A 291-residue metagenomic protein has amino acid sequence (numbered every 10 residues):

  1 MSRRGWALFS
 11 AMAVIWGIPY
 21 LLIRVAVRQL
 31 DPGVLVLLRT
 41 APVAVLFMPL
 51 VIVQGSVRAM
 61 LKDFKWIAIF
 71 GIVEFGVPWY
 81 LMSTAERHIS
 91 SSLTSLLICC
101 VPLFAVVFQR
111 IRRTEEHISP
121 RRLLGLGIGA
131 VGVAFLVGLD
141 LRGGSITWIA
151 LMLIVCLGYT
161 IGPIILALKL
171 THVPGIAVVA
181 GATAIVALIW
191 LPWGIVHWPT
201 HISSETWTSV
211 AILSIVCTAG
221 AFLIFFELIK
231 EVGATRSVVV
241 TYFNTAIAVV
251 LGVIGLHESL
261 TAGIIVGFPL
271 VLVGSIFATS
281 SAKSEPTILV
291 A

Functional and structural regions predicted by a protein language model:
M1-L37, I72, Y80, T84 (+4 more regions): Glycine-/small-residue-enriched transmembrane alpha-helix faces in small-molecule transporters and effluxers
M1-W6, R28-L37, A59-K65, G138-I161 (+2 more regions): Juxtamembrane helix-entry segments on the extracytoplasmic side of multipass membrane proteins
I15, P19-Y20, M48-I98, V131-F135 (+1 more regions): Specific transmembrane alpha-helical segments of multi-pass solute transporters/efflux pumps, especially DMT/EamA
Q29-V77, C100-Q109, G158-G162, V179-H197 (+3 more regions): Transmembrane alpha-helices of multi-pass small-molecule transport proteins
V34-V45, V73-E74, W79-E116, P120 (+2 more regions): Specific alpha-helical transmembrane segments that line the substrate/conduction pathway and gating interfaces
L37-L38, F75, T94-C100, P163-A187 (+1 more regions): Helix-helix packing/entry segments at the starts of transmembrane helices
F47, A105-V107, I111, G129 (+4 more regions): Transmembrane alpha-helical segments that form core, pore/gating elements of small-molecule transporters/exporters
F47, A68, C99-C100, F108 (+6 more regions): Hydrophobic transmembrane alpha-helices of multi-pass small-molecule transport proteins
